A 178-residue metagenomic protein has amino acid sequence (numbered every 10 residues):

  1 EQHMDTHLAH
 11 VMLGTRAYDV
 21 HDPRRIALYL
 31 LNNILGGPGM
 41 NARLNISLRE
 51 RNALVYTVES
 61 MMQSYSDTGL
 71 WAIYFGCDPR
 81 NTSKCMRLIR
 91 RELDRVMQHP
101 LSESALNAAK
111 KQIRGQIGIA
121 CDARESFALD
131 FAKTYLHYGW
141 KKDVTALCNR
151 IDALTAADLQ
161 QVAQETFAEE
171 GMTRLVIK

Functional and structural regions predicted by a protein language model:
E1, T15-A17, Y56-M61, D158-Q161: Glycine-rich, charged/polar anion/phosphate-binding loops that engage phosphate groups from diverse ligands
E1-A42: His/Glu-based metal-binding/catalytic segments typifying zinc-dependent metallopeptidases
M4-H7, Q63-G69, W140-K142, F167: Short, flexible turn/loop "capping" segments at secondary-structure junctions
L13, Y29-L31, L48, I73 (+4 more regions): Buried hydrophobic packing residues in well-ordered domains
T15-A17, F75-C77, K178: Short beta-strand-to-loop capping motifs
P38, E59, Q63-A120: M16/insulysin-pitrilysin zinc metalloprotease superfamily fold
P38-L54, Y65: M16/MPP (pitrilysin/insulinase) zinc-metallopeptidase core fold and M16-derived inactive scaffolds
N107-K110, R114-K178: C-terminal regions of mature proteins
